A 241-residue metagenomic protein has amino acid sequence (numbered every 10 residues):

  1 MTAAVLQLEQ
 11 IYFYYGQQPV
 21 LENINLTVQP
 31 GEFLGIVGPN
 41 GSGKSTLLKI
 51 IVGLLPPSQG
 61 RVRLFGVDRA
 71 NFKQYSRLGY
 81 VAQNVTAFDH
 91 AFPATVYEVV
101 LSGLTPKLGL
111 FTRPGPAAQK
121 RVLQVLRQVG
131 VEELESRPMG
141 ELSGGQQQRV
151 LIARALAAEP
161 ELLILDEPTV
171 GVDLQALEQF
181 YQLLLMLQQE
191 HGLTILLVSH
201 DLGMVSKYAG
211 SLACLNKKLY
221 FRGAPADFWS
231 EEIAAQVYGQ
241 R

Functional and structural regions predicted by a protein language model:
V52: Helix-to-loop junction immediately C-terminal to a conserved catalytic motif
G60-Q74: Conserved ABC transporter NBD signature motif
L101, G115-L134: Conserved ABC ATPase "signature" region
P138-L142, Q146: Conserved ABC ATPase signature
E159: Conserved catalytic motifs of ABC-family nucleotide-binding domains
L163-E167: Catalytic Walker B motif of ABC-type/P-loop ATPase nucleotide-binding domains
K218-Q240: Conserved beta-strand-loop-alpha-helix hinge in the C-terminal portion of ABC ATPase nucleotide-binding domains
